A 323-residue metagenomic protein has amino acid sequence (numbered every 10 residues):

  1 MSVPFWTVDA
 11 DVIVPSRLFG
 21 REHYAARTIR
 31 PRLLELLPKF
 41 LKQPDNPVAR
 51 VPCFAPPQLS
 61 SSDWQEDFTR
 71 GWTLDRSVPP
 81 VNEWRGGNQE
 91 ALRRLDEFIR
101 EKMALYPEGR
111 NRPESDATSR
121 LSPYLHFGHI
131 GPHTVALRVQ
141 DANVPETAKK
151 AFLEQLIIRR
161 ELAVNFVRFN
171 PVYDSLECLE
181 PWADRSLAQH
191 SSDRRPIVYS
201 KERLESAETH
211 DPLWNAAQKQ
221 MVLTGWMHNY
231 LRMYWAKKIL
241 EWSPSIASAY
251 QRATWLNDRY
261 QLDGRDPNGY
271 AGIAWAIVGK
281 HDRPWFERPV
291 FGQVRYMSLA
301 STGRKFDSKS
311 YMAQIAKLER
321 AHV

Functional and structural regions predicted by a protein language model:
M1-V48, A148, K219, K238-S243 (+1 more regions): Trp/Phe/Arg-rich N-terminal binding region typifying the photolyase-homology
V3-P4, P15-L179, F306-V323: Glycine/tryptophan-enriched, flexible segments
R112-M312, A321: Active-site-proximal binding-pocket segments
